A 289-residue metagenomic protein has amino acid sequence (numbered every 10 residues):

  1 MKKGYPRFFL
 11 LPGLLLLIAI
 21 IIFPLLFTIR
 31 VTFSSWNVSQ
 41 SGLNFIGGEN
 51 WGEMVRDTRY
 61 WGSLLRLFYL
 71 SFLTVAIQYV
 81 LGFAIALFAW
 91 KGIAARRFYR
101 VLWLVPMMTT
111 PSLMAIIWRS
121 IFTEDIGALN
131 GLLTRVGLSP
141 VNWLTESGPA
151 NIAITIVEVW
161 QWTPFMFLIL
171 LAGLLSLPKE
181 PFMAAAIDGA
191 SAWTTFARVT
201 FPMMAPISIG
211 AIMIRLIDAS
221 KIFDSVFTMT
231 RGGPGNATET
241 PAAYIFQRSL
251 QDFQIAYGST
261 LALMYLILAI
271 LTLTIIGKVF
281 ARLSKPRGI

Functional and structural regions predicted by a protein language model:
K2-I289: A structural signal for multi-pass alpha-helical bundles of membrane permease subunits that mediate small-molecule
